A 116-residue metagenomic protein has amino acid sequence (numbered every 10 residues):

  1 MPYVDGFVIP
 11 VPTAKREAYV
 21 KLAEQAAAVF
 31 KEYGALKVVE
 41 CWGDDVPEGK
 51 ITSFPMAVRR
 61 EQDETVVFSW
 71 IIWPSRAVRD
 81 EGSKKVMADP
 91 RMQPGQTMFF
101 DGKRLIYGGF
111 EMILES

Functional and structural regions predicted by a protein language model:
Y3, A14, L22, D63-V66 (+1 more regions): Generic preference for well-ordered secondary structure
Y3-G43: N-terminal first-folded block
V4-V11, G49-V86: Short, well-ordered beta-strand segments in beta-rich or mixed alpha/beta enzyme and ligand-binding folds
T13-K15, A77, I113: Residues that cap or initiate secondary-structure elements
V20-A26, G82-P90: Short amphipathic alpha-helices in soluble, non-transmembrane regions that often serve as interface/regulatory elements
K31, K37-Q62, A88-S116: Glycine-rich beta-strand-turn "strand-cap" elements at beta-sheet edges
